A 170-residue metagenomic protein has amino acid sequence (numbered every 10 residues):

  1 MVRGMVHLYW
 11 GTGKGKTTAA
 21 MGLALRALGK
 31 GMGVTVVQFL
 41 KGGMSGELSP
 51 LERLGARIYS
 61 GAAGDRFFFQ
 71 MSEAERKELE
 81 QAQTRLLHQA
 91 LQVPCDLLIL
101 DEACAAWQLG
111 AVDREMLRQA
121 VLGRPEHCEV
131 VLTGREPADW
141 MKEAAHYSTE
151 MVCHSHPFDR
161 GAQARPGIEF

Functional and structural regions predicted by a protein language model:
V2-V93: Conserved P-loop
E73, Q92-V93, A103-F170: Replace "adjacent to P-loop NTPase cores in ATP/GTP-dependent enzymes" with "adjacent to NTP-binding cores
